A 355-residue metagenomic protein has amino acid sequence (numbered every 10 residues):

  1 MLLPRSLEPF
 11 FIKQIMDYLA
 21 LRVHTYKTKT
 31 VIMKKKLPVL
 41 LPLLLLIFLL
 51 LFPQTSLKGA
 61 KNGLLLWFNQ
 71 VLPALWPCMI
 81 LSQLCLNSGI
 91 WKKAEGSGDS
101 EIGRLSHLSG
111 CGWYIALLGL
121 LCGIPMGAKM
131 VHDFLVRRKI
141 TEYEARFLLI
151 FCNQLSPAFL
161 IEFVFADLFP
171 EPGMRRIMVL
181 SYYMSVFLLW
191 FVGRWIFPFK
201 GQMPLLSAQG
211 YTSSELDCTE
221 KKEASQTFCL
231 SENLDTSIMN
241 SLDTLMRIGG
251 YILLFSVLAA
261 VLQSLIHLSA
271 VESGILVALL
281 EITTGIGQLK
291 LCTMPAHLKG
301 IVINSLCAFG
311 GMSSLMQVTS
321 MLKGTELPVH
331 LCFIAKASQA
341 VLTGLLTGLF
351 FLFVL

Functional and structural regions predicted by a protein language model:
K35-K93: N-terminal signal-anchor module of multipass membrane proteins
K61, I102, F134-K139, A224-L242: Cytosolic juxtamembrane amphipathic/interface segments immediately preceding and feeding into a transmembrane helix
Q70-S82, F159, T244-A260, G344: Hydrophobic alpha-helical transmembrane segments in multi-pass membrane proteins
I102-F169, L276-C292, A296-K323: Alpha-helical membrane segments and immediately flanking helix-loop junctions that form or couple to the substrate/ion
K139-I196, M321-L346: Membrane-core helix-loop-helix motifs of multi-pass transport proteins
P198-M239: Intrinsically disordered, low-complexity non-transmembrane regions of multi-pass membrane transporters
L234-C307: Transmembrane helical segments that form the transport core of multi-pass membrane transport proteins
G348-L355: Juxtamembrane boundary at the C-terminal end of a transmembrane helix
